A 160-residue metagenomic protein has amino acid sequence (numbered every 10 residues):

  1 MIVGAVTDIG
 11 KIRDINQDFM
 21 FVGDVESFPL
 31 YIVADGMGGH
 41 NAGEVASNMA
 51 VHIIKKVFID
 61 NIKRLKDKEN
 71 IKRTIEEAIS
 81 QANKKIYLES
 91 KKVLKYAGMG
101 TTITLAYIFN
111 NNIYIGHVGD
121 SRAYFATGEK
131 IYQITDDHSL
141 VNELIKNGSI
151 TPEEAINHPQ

Functional and structural regions predicted by a protein language model:
M1-Q160: PP2C/PPM-type serine/threonine phosphatase catalytic domain
